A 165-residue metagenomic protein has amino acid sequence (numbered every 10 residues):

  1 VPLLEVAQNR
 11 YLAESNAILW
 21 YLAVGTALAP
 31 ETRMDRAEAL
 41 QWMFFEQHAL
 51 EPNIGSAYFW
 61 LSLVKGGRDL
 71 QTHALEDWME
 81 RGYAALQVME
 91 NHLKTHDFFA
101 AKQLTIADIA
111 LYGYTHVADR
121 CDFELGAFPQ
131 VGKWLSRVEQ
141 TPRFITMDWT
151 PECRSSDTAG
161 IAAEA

Functional and structural regions predicted by a protein language model:
V1-E80, E90, A165: GST-like domain detector, emphasizing the conserved glutathione-binding G-site in the N-terminal thioredoxin-like
A23-V24, K94, E139-Q140: Residues at helix-coil transition
T26, S62-K65, D97, A118-D122: Short amphipathic alpha-helical interaction patches enriched in hydrophobic/aromatic residues with interspersed Lys/Arg
A49, I54-Y58, F99-A127, G132-Q140 (+1 more regions): GST superfamily/GST-like fold recognition
T72-M79, F98, C121-E124: Active-site rim elements
W78-A85, W134: Alpha-helical packing segments of well-folded alpha/beta enzyme cores
M89-A100: Hydrophobic alpha-helical bundle segments that form small-molecule/ligand-binding pockets
P151-A165: Acidic/histidine-enriched, glycine/proline-rich intrinsically disordered or flexible terminal extensions
